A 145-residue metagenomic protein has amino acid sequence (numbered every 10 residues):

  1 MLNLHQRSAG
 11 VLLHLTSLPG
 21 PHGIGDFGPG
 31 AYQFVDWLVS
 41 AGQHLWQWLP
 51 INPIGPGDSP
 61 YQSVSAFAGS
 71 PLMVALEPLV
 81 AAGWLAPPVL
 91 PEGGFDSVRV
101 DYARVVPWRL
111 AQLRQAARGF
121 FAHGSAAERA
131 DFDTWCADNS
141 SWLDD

Functional and structural regions predicted by a protein language model:
L2-D145: Acidic/aromatic-lined carbohydrate-recognition and catalytic surfaces of CAZymes acting on diverse glycans
